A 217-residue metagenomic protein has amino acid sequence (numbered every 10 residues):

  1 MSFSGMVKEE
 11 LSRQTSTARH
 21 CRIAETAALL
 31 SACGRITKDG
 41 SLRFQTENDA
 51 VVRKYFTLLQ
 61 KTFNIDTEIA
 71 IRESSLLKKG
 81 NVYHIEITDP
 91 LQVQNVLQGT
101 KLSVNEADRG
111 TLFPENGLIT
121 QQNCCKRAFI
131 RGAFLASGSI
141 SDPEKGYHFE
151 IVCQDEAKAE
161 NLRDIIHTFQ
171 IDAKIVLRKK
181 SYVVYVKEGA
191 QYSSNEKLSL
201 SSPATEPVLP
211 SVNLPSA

Functional and structural regions predicted by a protein language model:
M1-S41, Q45-Y55, L59: N-terminal, positively charged regions that mediate nucleic acid binding
T46, R53, T57-L77, H84-S211: DNA-contacting interfaces and partner/effector-binding or oligomerization modules in DNA-centric proteins
N213-A217: Conserved alpha/beta core segments of nucleic-acid transaction machinery
